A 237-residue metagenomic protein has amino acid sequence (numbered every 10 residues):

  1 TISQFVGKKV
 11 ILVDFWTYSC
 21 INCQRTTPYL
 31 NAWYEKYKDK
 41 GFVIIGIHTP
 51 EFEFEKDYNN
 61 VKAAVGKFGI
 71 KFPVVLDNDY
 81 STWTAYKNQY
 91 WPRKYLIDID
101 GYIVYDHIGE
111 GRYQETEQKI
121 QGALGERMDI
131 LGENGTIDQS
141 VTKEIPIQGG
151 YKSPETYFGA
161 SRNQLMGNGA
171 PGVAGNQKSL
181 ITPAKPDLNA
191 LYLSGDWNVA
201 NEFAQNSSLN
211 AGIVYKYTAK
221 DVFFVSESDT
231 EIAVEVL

Functional and structural regions predicted by a protein language model:
T1-I11, Y34-Y37: A short beta-strand-turn-helix
K9-I11, W16-S19, Y90: Short pre-active-site segment immediately N-terminal to redox-active cysteine/selenocysteine motifs in thiol-based
I11-D14, V43-I47, P73-L76, L96: Structural recognition of the beta-strand scaffold that forms the well-ordered cores of secreted hydrolase catalytic
Q24-K67, L76-T84: Structural microenvironment flanking redox-active thiols in thiol-disulfide oxidoreductases
G66-K71, L76-Q121: Thiol/disulfide oxidoreductase modules built on the thioredoxin-like
Q114-L237: Non-globular targeting/processing and membrane-anchoring segments
